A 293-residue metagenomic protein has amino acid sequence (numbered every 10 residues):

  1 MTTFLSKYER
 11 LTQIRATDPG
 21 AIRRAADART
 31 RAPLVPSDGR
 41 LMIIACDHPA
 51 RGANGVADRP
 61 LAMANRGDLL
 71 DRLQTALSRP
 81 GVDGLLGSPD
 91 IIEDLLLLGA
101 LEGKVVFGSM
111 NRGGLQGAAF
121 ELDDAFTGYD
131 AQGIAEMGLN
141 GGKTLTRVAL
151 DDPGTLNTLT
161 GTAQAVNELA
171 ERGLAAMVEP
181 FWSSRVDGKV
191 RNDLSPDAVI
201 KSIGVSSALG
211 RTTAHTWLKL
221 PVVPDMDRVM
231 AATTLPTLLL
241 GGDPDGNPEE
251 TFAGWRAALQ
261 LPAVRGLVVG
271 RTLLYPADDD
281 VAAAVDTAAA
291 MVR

Functional and structural regions predicted by a protein language model:
M1-D47, L96-G103: N-terminal amphipathic alpha-helix/helix-capping segment at the start of soluble metabolic enzymes
I43-A45, K219, V268: Structured core elements
A45-D47, R51, T272: N-terminal alpha-helical scaffold/docking segments in eukaryotic complex subunits
A50-G52, V56-P80, G84, I92 (+5 more regions): Alpha/beta enzyme core
S88: Active-site loop/lid in soluble adenylation, ligation, and acyl-transfer enzymes
L240-D243, T272: Short, loop-centered acidic/histidine patches that primarily coordinate divalent metals
L267-L274: Short acidic/histidine-rich active-site segments
L274-R293: C-terminal helical cap(s) of enzyme catalytic domains, especially alpha/beta-barrels
